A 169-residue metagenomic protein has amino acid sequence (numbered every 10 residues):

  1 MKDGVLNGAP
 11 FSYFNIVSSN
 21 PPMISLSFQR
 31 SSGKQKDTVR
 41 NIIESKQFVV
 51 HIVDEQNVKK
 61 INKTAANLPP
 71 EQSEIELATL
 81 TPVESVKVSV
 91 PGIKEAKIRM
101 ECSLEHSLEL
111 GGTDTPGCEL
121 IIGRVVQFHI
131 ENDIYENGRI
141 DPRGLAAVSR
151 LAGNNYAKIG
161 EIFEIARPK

Functional and structural regions predicted by a protein language model:
M1-K169: Basic, polyanion-binding surface patches
